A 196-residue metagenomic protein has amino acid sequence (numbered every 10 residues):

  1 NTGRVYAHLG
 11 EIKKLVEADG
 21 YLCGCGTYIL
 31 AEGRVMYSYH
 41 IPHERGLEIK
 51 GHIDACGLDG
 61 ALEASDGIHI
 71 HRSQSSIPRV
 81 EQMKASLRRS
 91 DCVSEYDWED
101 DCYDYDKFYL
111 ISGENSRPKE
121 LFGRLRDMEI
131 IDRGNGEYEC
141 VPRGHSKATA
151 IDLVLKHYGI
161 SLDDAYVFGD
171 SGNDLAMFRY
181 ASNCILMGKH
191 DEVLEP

Functional and structural regions predicted by a protein language model:
N1-I77: Active-site phosphate-binding/coordination module
A7-E11, A150, A176-M177, P196: Phosphate- and divalent-cation-binding pockets in alpha/beta enzyme and binding domains that engage nucleotide-derived
A18, C25, Y105-D106, M128 (+2 more regions): Short, well-ordered alpha-helix to beta-strand connector turns
L22, Y166-F168, N183-I185: Hydrophobic/aromatic beta-strand patches that form the interior of the parallel beta-sheet core in alpha/beta enzyme
C25-Y28, G134-Y138, K189-V193: Short, acidic/turn-prone active-site loops that include or flank metal/cofactor- and phosphate-binding residues
L30-R34, V141-G144, L194-P196: Short, charged, surface-exposed secondary-structure boundary motifs
H52, C56-Y180: Conserved acidic, metal-coordinating active-site core of Asp-based, Mg2+-dependent phosphoryl-transfer enzymes
Y180, C184-P196: Asp-based, Mg2+/Mn2+-dependent phosphohydrolase catalytic module
